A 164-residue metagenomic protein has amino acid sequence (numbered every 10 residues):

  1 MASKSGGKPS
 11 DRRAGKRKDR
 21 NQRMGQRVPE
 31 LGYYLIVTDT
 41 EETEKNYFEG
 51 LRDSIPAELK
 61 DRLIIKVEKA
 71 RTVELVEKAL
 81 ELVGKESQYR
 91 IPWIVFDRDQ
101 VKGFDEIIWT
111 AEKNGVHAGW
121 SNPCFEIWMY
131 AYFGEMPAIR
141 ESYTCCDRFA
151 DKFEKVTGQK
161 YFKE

Functional and structural regions predicted by a protein language model:
M1-Y33, K45, E49-K66, G84-W93 (+1 more regions): C-terminal accessory helical subdomains adjacent to catalytic cores in phosphodiester- and nucleotide-handling enzymes
L35-V37: Conserved beta-strand elements of the Class I
D39-T40, V95: Acidic di-acidic motifs
T40-E44, E68-V76: Phosphate/oxyanion-binding active-site loops and adjacent basic polyanion-contact surfaces
E74-Q88: Short, basic/hydrophobic alpha-helical segments
